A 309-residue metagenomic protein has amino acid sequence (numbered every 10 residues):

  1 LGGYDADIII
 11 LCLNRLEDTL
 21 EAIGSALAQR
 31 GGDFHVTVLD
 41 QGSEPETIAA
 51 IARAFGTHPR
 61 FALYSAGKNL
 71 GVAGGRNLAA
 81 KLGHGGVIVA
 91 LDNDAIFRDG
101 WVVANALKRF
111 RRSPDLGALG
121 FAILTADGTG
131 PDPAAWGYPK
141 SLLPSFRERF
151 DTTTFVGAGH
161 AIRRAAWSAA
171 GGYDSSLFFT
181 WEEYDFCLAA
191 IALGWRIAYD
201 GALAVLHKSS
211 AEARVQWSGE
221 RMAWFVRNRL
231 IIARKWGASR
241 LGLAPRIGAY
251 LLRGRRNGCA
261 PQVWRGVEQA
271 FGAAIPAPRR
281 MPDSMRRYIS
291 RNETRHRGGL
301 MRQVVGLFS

Functional and structural regions predicted by a protein language model:
L1-S25: N-proximal low-complexity "stem/linker" segments adjacent to membrane-targeting elements
L16, D40-A49, I96: A conserved acidic beta->alpha catalytic loop
S25-D33: Short, acidic, metal-binding catalytic loop of nucleotide-sugar glycosyltransferases
S65-G83: Glycine-rich, basic loop-to-helix element that forms the pyrophosphate-binding segment of sugar-nucleotide handling
G86-I96: Short beta-strand-to-loop acidic/aromatic patch adjacent to the donor-nucleotide binding site
I96, G100-D132: Conserved donor NDP-sugar-binding/catalytic core segment of glycosyltransferases
T154-I162, A166-G171, S176-A204: A short, conserved alpha-helix in the catalytic core of glycosyltransferases
S239-S309: Non-catalytic, C-terminal membrane-associated alpha-helical segments of glycosyltransferases
